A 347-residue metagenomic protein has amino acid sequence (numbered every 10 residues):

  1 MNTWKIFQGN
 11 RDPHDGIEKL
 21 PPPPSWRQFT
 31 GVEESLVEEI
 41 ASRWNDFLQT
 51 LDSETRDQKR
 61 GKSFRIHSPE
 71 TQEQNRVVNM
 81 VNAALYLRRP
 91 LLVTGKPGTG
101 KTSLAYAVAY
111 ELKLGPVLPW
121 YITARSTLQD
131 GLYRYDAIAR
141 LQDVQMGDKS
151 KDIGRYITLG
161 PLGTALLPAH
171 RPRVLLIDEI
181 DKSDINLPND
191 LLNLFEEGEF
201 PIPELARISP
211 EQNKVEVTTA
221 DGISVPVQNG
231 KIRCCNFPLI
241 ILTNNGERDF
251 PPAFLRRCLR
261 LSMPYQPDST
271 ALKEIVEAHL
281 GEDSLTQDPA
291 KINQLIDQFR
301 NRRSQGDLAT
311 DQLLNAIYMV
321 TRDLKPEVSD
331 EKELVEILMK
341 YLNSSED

Functional and structural regions predicted by a protein language model:
M1-D347: C-terminal regulatory/interaction module of P-loop NTP-utilizing enzymes
